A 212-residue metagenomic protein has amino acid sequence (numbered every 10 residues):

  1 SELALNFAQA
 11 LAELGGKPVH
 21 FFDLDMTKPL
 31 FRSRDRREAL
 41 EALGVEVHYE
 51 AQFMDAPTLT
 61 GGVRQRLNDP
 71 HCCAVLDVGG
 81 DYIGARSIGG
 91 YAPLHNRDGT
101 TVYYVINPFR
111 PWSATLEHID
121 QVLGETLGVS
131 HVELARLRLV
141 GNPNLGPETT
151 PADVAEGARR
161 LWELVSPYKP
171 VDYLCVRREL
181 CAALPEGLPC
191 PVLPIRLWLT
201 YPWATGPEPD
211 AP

Functional and structural regions predicted by a protein language model:
S1-F7: Glycine-rich phosphate-binding P-loop
F7-L59: N-terminal phosphate/diphosphate-binding loop that engages ATP/GTP or pyrophosphate donors across diverse enzyme folds
V19, E46-V47, A74, V102 (+1 more regions): Hydrophobic beta-strand scaffold residues
F21-D23, V75, V105, V140: Generic enzyme active-site microenvironment
L24-T27, Q52-M54, G79-D81, N107-F109 (+1 more regions): Short, ordered loop/turn segments at secondary-structure junctions
G44, K169, E186-P202, P207-P209: Active-site regions of enzymes building and remodeling cell-envelope glycoconjugates
Y49-F53, H71-S87: Switch II (G3) loop of P-loop NTPases
Y82-P189, L193: Conserved catalytic-core segment of NTP-binding enzymes
